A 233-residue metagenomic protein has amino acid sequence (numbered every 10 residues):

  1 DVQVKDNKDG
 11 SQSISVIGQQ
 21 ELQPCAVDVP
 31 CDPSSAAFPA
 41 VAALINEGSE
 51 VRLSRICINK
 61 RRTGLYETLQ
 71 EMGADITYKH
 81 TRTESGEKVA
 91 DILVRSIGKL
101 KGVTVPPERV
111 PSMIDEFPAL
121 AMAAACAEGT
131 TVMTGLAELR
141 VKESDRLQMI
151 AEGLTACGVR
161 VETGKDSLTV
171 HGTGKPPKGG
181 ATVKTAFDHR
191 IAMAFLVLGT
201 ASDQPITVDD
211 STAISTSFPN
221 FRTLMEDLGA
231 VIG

Functional and structural regions predicted by a protein language model:
D1-G233: Short, structured segments at the rim of ligand-binding sites
